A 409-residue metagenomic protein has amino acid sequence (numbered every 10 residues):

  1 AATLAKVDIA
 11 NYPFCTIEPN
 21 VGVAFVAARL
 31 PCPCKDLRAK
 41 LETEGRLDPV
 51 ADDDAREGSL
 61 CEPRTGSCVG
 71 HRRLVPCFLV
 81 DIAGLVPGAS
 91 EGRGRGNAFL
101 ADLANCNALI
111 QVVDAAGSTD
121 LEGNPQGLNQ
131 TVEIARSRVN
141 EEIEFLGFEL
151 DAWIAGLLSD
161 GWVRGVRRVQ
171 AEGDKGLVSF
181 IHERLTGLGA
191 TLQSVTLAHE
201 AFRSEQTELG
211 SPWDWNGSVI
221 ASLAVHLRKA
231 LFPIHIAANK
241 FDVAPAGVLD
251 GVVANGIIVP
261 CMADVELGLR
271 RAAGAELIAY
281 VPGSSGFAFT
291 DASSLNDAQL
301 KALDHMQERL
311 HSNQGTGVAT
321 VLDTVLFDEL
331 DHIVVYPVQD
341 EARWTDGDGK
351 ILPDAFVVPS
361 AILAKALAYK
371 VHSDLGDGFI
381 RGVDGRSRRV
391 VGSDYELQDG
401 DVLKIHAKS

Functional and structural regions predicted by a protein language model:
A1, W162-D401, H406-S409: C-terminal-of-GTPase-core extension/linker across diverse P-loop GTPases
A1-L192, K229, P233: Conserved G1/Walker A P-loop phosphate-binding module
